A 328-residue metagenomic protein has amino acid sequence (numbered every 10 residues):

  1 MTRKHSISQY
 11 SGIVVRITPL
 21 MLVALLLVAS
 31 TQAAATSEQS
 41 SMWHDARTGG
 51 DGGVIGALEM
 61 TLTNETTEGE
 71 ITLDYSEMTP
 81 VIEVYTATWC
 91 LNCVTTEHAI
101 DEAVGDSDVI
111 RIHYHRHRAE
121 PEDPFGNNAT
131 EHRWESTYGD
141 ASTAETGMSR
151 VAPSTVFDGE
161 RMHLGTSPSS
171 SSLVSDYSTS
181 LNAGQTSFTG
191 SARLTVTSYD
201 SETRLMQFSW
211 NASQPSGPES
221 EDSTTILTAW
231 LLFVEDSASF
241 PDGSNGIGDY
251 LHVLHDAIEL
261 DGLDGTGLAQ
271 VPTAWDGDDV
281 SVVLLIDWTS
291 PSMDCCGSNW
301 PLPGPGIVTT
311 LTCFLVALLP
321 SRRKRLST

Functional and structural regions predicted by a protein language model:
M1-G49, P80-I82, C90, C296-T328: Secretory targeting signatures
S30, H98, A152-P153, P303: Proline-centered helix-kink/hinge sites
Q32, H117, R161, E235-S237: Short loop/turn segments at secondary-structure transitions that flank enzyme active sites
S41-P121: Local sequence-structure signature of Cys/Sec-based thiol-disulfide redox active-site neighborhoods
V81-Y85, T96, A152-F157, L231: Long, contiguous hydrophobic alpha-helical segments, chiefly transmembrane helices and signal peptides
V94, G190-L194, T310: Generic hydrophobic alpha-helical membrane-span motif
V94-A152, D158-S169: Conserved segment of the thioredoxin-like fold in thiol-based oxidoreductases
N127-M148, S154, S170-P305: Short, conserved sequence motifs used for protein processing/export or organelle targeting and for catalysis
